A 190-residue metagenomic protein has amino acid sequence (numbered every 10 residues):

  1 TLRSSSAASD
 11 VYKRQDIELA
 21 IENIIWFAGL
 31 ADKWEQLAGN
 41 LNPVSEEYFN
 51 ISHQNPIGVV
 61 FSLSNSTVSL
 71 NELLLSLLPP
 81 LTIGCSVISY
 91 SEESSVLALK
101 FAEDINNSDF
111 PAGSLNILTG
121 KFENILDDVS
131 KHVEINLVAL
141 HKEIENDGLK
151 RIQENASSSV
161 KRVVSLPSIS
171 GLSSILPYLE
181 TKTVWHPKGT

Functional and structural regions predicted by a protein language model:
T1-Y12: Short, small-residue-biased leader/transition segments that mark boundaries at the very start of proteins
D10-I51: Long amphipathic alpha-helix in the N-terminal Rossmann-like dinucleotide-binding domain of NAD(P)-dependent
Q15-L19, E93-V96, G120-K121, E143-I144: Short beta->alpha linker loops
E22, N71, L99, D127 (+1 more regions): Alpha-helical elements of the RecA-like P-loop NTPase motor core of helicases
I25, L99-N106, Q153: Class I S-adenosyl-L-methionine
N42-F101: Substrate-binding/gating loop at the entrance of the active-site cleft, primarily in PLP-dependent aminotransferase-like
V44-S64, N106-T190: Conserved NAD(P)+-binding/catalytic subdomain of aldehyde/semialdehyde dehydrogenases
